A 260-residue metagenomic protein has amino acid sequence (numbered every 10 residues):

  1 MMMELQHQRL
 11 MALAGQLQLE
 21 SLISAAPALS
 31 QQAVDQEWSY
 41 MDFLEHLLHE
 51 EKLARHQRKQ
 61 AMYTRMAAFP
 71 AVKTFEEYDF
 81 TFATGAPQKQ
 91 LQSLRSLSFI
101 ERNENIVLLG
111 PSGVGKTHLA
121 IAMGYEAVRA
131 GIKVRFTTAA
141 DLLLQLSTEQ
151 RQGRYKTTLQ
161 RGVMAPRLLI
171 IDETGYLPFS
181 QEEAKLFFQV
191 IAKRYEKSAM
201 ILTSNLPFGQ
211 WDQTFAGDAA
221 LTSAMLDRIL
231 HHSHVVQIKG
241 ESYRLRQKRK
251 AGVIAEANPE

Functional and structural regions predicted by a protein language model:
E4-L5, L10-A12: Extended, charged alpha-helical coiled-coil/arm scaffolds that mediate oligomerization and mechanical coupling in large
M11, G15, E20-A71: Interdomain "pre-motor" coupling segment immediately N-terminal to P-loop NTPase/helicase cores
L17, S21, A33, E51-R55 (+8 more regions): Conserved NTP-handling cores and scaffolds of large molecular machines
A26, T137, D141-T157, R161 (+1 more regions): Replace "adjacent to P-loop NTPase cores in ATP/GTP-dependent enzymes" with "adjacent to NTP-binding cores
E45-S98, R102, Y243-V253: AAA+ P-loop ATPase motor domain of ring mechanoenzymes
A86-A165, T214: Conserved P-loop
L168: Walker B motif beta-strand of ABC-family P-loop ATPases
